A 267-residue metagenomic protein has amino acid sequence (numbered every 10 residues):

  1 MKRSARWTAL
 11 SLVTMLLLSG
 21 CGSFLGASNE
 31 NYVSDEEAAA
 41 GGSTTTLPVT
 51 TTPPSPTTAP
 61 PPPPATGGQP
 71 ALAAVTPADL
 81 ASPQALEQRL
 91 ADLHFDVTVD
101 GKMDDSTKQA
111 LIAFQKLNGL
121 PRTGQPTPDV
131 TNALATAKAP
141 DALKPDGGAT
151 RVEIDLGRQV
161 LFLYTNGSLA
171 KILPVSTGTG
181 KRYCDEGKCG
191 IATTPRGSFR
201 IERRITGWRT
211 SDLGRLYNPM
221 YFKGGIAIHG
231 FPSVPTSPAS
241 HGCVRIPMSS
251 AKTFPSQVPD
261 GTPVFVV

Functional and structural regions predicted by a protein language model:
M1-L25: Secretory targeting and sorting signals
C21, G26-N31, P53-T58, D141-A149 (+2 more regions): Exported/periplasmic cell-wall-interacting domains
G42-T66: Extracellular mucin-like PTS domains
P62-P77, P128-R151: Intrinsically disordered, low-complexity Ser/Thr-rich linker and spacer segments in cell-wall-related proteins
A74-P83, Q88-Q109, A113-A133: Short acidic, glycine/serine/threonine-rich helix-capping segments at coil-helix boundaries
P83-E87, K108, I112, T131 (+4 more regions): Extracytoplasmic/secreted envelope proteins and their assembly/folding machinery, especially bacterial periplasmic
Q88-F95, I112-L120, A135-A139, N166 (+4 more regions): Sec-exported extracytoplasmic/periplasmic mature domains
P140-G180: A structural motif detector for short, solvent-exposed N-terminal "entry" segments of globular domains
